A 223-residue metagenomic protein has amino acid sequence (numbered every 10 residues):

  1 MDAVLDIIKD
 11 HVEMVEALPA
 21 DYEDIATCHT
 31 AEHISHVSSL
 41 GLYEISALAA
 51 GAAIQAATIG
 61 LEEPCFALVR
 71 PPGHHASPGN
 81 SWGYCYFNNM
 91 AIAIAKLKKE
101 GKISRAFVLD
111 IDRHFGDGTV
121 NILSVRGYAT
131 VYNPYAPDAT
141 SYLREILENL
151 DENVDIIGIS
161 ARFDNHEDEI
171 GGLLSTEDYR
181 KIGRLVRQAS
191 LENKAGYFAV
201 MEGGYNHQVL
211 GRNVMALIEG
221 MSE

Functional and structural regions predicted by a protein language model:
M1-A26: N-terminal low-complexity, Ser/Thr- and acidic-residue-enriched intrinsically disordered segments
T27, E32-E223: A general "terminal functional-core" signal
